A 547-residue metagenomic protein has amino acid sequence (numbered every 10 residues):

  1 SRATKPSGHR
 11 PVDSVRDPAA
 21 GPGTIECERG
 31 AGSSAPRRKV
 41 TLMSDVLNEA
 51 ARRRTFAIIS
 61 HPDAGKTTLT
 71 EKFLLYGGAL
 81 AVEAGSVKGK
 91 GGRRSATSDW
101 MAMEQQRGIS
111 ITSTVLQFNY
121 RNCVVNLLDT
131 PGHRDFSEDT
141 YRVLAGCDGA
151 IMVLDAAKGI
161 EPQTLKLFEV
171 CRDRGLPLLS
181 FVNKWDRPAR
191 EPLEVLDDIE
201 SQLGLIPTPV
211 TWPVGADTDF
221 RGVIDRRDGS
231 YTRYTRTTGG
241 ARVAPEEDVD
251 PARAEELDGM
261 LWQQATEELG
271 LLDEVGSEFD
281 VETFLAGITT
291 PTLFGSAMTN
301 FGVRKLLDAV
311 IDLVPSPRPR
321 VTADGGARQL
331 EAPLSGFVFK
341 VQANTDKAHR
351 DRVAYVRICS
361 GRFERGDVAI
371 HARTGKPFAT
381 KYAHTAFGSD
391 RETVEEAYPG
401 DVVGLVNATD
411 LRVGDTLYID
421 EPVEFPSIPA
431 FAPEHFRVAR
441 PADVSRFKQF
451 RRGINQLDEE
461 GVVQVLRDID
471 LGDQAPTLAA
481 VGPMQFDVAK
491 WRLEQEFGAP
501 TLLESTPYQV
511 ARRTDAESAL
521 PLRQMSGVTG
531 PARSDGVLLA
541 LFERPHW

Functional and structural regions predicted by a protein language model:
S1-A3, L42-M43: Accessible peptide chain termini
R2-R37: Compositionally biased, low-complexity flexible segments
E26-W547: Structural and coupling elements of P-loop NTPases
